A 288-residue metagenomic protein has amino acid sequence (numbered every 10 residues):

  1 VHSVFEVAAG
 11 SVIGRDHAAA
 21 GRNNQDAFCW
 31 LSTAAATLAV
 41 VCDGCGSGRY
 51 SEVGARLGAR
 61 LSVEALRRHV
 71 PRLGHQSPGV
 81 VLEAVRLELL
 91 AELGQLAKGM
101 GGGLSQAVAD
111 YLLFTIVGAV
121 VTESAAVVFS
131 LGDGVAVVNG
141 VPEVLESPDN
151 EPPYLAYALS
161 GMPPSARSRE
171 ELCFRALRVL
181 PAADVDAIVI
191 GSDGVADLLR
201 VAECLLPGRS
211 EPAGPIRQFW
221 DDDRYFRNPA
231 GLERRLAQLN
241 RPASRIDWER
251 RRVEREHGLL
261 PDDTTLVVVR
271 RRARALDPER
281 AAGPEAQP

Functional and structural regions predicted by a protein language model:
V1-A65, A126, G134, R175-R178 (+1 more regions): N-terminal entry segment of metal-dependent catalytic domains or homologous docking segments
A8-R22, L93-A107, V138-A183, E233-R252: PP2C/PPM family metal-dependent serine/threonine protein phosphatase catalytic domain, recognizing the conserved
V40, S130, I188-I190: Residue-level marker for buried hydrophobic side chains located in beta-strands that build the well-ordered beta-sheet
V53-L57, P142, C204-P207: Short Gly/aromatic-enriched secondary-structure transition segments
L61-A97, R209-S244: Helix-loop-helix
G74-V137, E171-A183, R252-P261, V269: Catalytic core of PPM/PP2C metal-dependent serine/threonine phosphatase domains
V127-L131, N139-P142, S147-P148, L199-C204: A short secondary-structure junction signal
R167-P288: C-terminal catalytic subdomain
